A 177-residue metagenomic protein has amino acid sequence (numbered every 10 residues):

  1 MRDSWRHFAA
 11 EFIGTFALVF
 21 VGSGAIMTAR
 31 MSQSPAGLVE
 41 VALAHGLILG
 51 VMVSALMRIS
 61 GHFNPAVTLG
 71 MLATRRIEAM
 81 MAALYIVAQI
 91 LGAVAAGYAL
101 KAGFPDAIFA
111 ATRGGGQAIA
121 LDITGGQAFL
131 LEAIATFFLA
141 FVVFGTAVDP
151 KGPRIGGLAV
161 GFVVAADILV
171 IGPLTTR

Functional and structural regions predicted by a protein language model:
M1-R177: Membrane-interface helix-loop junctions and terminal tails of multi-pass membrane proteins
